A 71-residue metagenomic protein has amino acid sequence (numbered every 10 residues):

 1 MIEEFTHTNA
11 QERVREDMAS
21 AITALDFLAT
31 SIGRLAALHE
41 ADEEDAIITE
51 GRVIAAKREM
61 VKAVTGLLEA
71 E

Functional and structural regions predicted by a protein language model:
I2-A36: N-terminal acidic leader/helix
T23-E71: Short, charge-rich amphipathic interface segments used for partner binding and complex assembly
